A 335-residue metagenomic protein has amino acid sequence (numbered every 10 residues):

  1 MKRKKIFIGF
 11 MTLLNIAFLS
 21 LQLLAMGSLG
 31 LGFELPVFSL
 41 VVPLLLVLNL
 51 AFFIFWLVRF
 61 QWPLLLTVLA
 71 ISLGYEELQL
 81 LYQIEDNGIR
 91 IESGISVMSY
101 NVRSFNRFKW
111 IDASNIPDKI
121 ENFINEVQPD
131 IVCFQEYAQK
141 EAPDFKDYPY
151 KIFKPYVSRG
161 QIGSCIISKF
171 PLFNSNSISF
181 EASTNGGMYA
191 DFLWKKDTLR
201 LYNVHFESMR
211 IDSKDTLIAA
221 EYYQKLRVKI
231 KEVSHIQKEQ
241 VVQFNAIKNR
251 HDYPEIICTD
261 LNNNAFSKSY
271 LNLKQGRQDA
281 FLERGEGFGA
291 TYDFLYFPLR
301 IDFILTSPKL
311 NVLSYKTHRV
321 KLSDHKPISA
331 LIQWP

Functional and structural regions predicted by a protein language model:
M1-F145, P335: N-terminal, active-site-proximal structural segment of metallo-dependent hydrolase catalytic domains
K4-I54, W62-V68, S177, A246-E255 (+1 more regions): Metal-dependent phosphoester-hydrolase catalytic domains
I71-E92, D118-N122, I131-D212, K316-R319: Structured beta-strand-rich core segments of catalytic domains in phosphoester-bond hydrolases
S96-V102, I116-E141, A190, R200-V204 (+5 more regions): Active-site beta-strand/loop signature of hydrolases that rely on acidic residues for catalysis
S99-N115, R210-V233: Acidic/histidine-rich helix-loop elements that form or flank divalent-metal/phosphate-binding sites at the catalytic
Y100, F105-R107, I131, Q161 (+5 more regions): Catalytic domains that recognize anionic headgroups
S104-F108, A138-A142, S158-Q161, T184 (+4 more regions): Active-site environment of divalent metal-dependent phosphoester hydrolases
D144-D147, D215, K268-L271: Short amphipathic alpha-helical segments
